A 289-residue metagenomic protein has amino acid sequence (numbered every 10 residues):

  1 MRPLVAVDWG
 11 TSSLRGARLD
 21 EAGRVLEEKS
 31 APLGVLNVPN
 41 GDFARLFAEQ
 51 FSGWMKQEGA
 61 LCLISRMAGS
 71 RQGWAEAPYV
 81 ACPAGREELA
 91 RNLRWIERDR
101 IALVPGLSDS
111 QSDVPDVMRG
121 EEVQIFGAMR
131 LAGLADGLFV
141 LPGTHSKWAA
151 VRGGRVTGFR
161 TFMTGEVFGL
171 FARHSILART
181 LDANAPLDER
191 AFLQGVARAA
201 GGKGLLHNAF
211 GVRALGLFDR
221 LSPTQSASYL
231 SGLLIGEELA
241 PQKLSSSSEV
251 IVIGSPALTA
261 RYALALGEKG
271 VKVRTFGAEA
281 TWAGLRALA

Functional and structural regions predicted by a protein language model:
L4-D42: Short glycine-rich, Thr/Ser-proximal phosphate-binding strand/loop in the N-terminal lobe of ATP-dependent enzymes
L4-D8, L61-L63, G137-L141, I251-V252: Short glycine-aspartate micro-motif
V7-S13, L141-H145, T164, G254-A257: A short acidic Gly-Thr/Ser loop motif
S13, S247-A265: Glycine-rich phosphate-binding loops at beta-strand->alpha-helix junctions
L36-P39, S108-R198: Glycine-rich phosphate-binding loop plus the immediately following alpha-helix
W54-P115, G153: Short beta-strand-loop/turn "lid" adjacent to the catalytic site in phosphate-handling enzymes
R198-P241: Adenine-nucleotide phosphate-binding core of ATP-dependent small-molecule kinases
V271-A289: Glycine-rich phosphate-binding/hydrolytic loop that grips phosphoryl groups
